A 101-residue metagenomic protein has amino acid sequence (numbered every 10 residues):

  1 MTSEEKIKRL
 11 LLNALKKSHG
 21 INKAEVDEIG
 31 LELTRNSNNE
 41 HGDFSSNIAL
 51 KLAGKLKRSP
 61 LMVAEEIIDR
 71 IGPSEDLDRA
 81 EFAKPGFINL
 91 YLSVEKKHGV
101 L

Functional and structural regions predicted by a protein language model:
M1-L101: N-terminal alpha-helical targeting/anchoring segments
